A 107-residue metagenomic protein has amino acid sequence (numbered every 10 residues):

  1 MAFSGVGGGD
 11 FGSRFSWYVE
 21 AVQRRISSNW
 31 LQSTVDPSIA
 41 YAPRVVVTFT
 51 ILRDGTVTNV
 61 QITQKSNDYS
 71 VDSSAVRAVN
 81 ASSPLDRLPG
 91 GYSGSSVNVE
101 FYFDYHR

Functional and structural regions predicted by a protein language model:
M1-S27, V35-D36: Intrinsic-disorder/low-complexity signature in envelope-associated proteins
A2-V6, R24-L31, T50-Q64, S73-R87 (+1 more regions): Conserved "boundary/linchpin" sites in short secondary-structure elements
F11, A40, T63-Q64: A generic structural signal for short
Y18, V46-T48: Short hydrophobic/aromatic-rich motifs at helix boundaries and adjacent loops
V35-A40, Y92-G94: Gly/Ser-enriched beta-turn/beta-hairpin loop segments
Y41-V45: Short, small/polar residue-rich loop motifs at catalytic or cofactor-binding pockets
D68-Y69: Loop/turn elements at beta-strand to alpha-helix junctions within RNA-recognition modules
